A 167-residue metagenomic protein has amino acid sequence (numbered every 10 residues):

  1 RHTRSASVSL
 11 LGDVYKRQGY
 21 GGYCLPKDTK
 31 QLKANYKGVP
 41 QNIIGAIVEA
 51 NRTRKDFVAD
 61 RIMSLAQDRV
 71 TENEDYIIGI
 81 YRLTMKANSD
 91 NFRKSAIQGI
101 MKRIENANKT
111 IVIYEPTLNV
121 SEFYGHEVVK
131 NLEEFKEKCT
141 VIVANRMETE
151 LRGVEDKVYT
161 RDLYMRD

Functional and structural regions predicted by a protein language model:
R1-Y15: Single conserved hydrophobic/aromatic residue that forms the stacking wall/gate of nucleotide- or nucleobase-binding
D13-D167: Structural/interface elements that position substrates and couple domains in central-metabolism enzymes
